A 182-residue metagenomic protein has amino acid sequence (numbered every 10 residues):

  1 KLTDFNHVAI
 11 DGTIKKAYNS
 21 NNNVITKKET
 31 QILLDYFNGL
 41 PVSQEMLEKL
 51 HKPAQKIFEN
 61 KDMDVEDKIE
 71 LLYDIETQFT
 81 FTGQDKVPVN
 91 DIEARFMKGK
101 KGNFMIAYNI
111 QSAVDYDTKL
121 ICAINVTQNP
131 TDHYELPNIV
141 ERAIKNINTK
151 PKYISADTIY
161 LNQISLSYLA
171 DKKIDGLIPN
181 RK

Functional and structural regions predicted by a protein language model:
K1-I174, P179-R181: Polybasic low-complexity intrinsically disordered regions
